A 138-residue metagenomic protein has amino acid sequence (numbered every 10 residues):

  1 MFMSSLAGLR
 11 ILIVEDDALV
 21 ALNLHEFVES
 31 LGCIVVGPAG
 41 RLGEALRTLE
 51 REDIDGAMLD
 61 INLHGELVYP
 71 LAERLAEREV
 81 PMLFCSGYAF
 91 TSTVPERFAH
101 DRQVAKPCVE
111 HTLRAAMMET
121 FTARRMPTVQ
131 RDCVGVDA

Functional and structural regions predicted by a protein language model:
M1-R10, A105, V109-A138: Non-catalytic signal-transmission and effector/linker regions of two-component phosphorelay proteins
E15: Conserved acidic carboxylate
A18-G37: Two-component/phosphorelay signaling modules centered on CheY-like receiver
P38-G56: Acidic, metal-coordinating helix/loop segments flanking the phosphotransfer/catalytic sites of two-component signaling
D60: Active-site residues of response regulator receiver
G65-P70: Acidic catalytic/metal-coordinating carboxylates
L83-C85: Hydrophobic/aromatic residues positioned on beta-strands within the core alpha/beta folds
E96-V104: As written
